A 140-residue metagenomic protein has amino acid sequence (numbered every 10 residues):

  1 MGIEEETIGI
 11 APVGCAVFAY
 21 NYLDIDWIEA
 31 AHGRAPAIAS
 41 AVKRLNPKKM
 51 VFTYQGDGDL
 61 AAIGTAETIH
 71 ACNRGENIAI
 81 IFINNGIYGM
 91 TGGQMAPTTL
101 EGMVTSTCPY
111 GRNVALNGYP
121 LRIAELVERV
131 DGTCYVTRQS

Functional and structural regions predicted by a protein language model:
T7-G9, K49-F52, N77-I81, E125 (+1 more regions): Structural motif
G9-V13, S40, A96, R122-I123: Short hydrophobic/aromatic-rich motifs at helix boundaries and adjacent loops
V13-G89: Thiamine diphosphate
K48, A96-S140: Conserved thiamine diphosphate
T65-H70, M90-V104: Active-site-proximal loop->helix
